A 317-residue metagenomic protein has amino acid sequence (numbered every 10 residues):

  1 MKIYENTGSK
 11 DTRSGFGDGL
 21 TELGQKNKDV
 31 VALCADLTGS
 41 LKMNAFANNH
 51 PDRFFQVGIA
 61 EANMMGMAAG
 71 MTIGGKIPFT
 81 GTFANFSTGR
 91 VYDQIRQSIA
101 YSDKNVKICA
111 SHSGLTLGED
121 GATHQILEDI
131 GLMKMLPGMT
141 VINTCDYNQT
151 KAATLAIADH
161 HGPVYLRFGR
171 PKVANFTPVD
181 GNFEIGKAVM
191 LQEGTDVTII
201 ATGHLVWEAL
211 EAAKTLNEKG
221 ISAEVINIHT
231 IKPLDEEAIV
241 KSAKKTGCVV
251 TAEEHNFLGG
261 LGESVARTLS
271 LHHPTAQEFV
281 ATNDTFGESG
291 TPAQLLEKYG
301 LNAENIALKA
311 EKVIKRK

Functional and structural regions predicted by a protein language model:
M1-R167, K172: Thiamine diphosphate
R13-G15, K26-D29, G39-N48, L117-G118 (+1 more regions): Thiamine diphosphate
